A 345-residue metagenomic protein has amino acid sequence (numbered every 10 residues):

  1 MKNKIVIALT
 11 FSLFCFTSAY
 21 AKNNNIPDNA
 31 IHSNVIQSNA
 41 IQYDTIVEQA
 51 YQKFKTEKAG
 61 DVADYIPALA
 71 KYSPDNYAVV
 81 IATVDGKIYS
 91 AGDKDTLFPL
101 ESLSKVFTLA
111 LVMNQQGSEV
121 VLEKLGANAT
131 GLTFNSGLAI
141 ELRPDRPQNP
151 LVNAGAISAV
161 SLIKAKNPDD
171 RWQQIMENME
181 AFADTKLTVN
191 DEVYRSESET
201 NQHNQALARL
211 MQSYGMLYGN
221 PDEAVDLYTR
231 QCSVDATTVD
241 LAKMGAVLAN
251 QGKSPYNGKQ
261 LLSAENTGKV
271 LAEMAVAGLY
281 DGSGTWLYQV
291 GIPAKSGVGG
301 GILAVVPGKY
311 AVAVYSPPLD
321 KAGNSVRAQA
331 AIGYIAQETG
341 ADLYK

Functional and structural regions predicted by a protein language model:
M1-I7: Bacterial N-terminal signal peptides that target proteins for export
A8-F16: Bacterial N-terminal signal peptides
A19-N23: Boundary at the C-terminal end of the N-terminal hydrophobic targeting segment
N39-K53, E57-A59, V112-Q231, V247: Active-site-adjacent helix/loop patches that line small-molecule binding or acyl-intermediate pockets
K55-A91, L303-A304: A short, well-structured edge-of-sheet supersecondary motif
G86, F98-L122, M244, V312: Active-site SXXK
A249-K345: Structured C-terminal helix/loop/strand segments within mature extracytoplasmic catalytic/sensor domains
